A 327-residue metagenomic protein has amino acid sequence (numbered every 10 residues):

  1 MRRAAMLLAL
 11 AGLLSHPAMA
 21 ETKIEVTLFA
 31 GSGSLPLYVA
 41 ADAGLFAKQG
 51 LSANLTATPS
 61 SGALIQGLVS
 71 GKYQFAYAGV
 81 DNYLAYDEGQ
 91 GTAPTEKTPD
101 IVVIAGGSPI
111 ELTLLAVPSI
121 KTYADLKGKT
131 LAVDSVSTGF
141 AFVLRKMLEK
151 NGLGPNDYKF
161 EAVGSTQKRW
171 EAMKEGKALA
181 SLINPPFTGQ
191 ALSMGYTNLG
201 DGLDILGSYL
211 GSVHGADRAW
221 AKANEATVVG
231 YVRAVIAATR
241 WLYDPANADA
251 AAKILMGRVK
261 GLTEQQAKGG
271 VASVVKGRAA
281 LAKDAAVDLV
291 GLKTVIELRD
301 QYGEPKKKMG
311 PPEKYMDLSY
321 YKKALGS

Functional and structural regions predicted by a protein language model:
A5-S15: Bacterial N-terminal signal peptides
A20-P155, F160-G164, R169, L179-P185 (+1 more regions): Short, glycine-/small- and polar/acidic-enriched structural segments that line small-molecule recognition paths
K48, T95, D204-G207, R278-V287: Short, solvent-exposed loop/beta-turn-alpha elements that line the ligand-binding surface or hinge of extracytoplasmic
V80-N82, Q90-G91, F160, Q167-G261: Pocket-lining segment of extracytoplasmic ligand-binding domains
K222-K307: Secondary-structure end/capping motifs
K293-S327: Conserved C-terminal helix/tail region of periplasmic/extracytoplasmic solute-binding proteins
